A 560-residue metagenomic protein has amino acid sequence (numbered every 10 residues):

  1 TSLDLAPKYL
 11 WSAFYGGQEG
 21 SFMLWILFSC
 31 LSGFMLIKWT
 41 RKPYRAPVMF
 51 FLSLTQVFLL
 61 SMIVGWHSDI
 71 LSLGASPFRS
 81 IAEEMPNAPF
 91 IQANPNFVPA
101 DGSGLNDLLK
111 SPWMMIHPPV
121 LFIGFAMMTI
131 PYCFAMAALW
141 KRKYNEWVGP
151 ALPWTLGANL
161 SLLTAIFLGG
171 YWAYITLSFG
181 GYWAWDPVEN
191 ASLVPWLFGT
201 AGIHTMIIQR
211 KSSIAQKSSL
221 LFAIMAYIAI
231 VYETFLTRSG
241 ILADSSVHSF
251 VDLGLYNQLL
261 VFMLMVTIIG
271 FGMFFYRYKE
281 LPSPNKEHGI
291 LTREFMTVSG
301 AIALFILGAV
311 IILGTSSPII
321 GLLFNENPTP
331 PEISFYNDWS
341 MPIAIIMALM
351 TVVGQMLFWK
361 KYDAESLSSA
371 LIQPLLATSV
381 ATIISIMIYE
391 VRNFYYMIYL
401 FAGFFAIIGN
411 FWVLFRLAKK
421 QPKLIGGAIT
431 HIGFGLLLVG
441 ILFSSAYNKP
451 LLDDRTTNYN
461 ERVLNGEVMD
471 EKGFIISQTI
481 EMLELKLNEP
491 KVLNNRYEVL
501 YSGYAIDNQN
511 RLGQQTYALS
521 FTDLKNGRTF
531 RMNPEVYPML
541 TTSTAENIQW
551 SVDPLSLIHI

Functional and structural regions predicted by a protein language model:
T1-E19, S68-P118, Y144, L168-A191 (+5 more regions): Membrane-interface interhelical loops and short amphipathic "cap" helices that link adjacent transmembrane segments
L5-Y9, F22-W39, I130-A137, W196-M206 (+2 more regions): Central hydrophobic cores of alpha-helical transmembrane segments in multi-pass inner-membrane proteins across all
F14, S21-L71, N87-A88, P95 (+3 more regions): A conserved hydrophobic secondary-structure block that centers on an alpha-helix together with its immediately flanking
S32-R41, C133-N145, I203-R210, G272-L281 (+2 more regions): Structural signal for the C-terminal ends of transmembrane alpha-helices and the immediately following loop
M35-V57, W140-L160, W185, R210-I224 (+4 more regions): Membrane-interfacial loop-to-helix junctions in multi-pass inner-membrane proteins
P187-V194, A223, I230, L242-I475 (+2 more regions): Contiguous transmembrane helix-bundle modules in multi-pass membrane proteins
P195, A201-G202, I207-I230, M263: Phosphate/diphosphate-binding loops
I558-I560: Conserved small/polar residues in nucleotide/adenosyl-binding loops
